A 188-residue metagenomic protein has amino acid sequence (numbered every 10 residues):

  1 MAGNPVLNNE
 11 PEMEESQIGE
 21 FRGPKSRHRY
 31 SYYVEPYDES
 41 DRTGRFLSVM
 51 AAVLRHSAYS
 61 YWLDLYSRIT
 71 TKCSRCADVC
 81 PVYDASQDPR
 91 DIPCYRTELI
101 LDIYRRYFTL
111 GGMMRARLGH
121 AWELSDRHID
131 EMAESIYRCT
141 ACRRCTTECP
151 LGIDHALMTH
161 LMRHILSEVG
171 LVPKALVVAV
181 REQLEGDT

Functional and structural regions predicted by a protein language model:
M1, Y66-T70: Generic low-polarity alpha-helical segments
M1-E35: Intrinsically disordered, low-structural-confidence terminal and linker regions
R22-S40, D78, D84-P89, P93-I100: Basic, low-complexity segments
Y30, V34, D38-G44, S48-A52 (+2 more regions): Iron-sulfur-cluster electron-transfer modules
A58-W62, A77-C80, D84: Hydrophobic, helix-prone linear segments
T70-A77, Y83, C142-C145: Cysteine-cluster motifs in flexible loop/terminal segments that predominantly coordinate metals
V82-Y95, L151-R163: Short cysteine/histidine-rich zinc-coordinating motifs and their immediately flanking basic loops
